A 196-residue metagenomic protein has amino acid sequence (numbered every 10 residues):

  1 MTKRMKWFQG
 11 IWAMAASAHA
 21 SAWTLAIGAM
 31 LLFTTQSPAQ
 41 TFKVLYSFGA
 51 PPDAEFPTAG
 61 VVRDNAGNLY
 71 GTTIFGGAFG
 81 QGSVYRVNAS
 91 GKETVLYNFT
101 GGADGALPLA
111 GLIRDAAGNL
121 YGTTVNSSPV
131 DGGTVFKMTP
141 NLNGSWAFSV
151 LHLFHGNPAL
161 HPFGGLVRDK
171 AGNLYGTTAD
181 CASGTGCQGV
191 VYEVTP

Functional and structural regions predicted by a protein language model:
T2-P196: Extracellular beta-propeller repeat domains
